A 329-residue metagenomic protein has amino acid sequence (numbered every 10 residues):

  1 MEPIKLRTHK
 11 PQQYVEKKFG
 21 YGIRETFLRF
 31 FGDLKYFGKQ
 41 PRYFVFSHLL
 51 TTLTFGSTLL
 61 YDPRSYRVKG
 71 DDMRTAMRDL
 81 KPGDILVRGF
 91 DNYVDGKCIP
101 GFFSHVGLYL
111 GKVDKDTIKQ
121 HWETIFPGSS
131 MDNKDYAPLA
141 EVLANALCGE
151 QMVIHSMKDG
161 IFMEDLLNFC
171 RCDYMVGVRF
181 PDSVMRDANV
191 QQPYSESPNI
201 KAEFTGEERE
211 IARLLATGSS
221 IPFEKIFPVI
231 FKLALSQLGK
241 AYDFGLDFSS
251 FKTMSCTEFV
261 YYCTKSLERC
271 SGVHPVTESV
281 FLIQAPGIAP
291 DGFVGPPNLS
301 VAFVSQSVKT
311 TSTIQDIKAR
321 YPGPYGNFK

Functional and structural regions predicted by a protein language model:
M1-K329: Cysteine-nucleophile amide-bond enzymes
